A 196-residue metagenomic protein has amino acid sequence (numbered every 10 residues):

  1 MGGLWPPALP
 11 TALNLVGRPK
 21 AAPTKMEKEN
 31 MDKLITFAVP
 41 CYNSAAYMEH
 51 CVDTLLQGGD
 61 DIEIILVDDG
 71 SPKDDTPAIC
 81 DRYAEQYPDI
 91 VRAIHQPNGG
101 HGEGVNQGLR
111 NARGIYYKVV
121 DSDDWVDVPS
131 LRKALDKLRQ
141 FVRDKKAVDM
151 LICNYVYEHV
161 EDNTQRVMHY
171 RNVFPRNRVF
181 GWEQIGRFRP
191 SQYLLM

Functional and structural regions predicted by a protein language model:
P6-L9, K20-P23: Short, low-complexity intrinsically disordered segments enriched in A/P/G/S/L with frequent Arg, especially at protein
P23, E27-M196: Nucleotide-sugar donor-binding/catalytic module of glycosyltransferases that assemble extracellular/cell-envelope
